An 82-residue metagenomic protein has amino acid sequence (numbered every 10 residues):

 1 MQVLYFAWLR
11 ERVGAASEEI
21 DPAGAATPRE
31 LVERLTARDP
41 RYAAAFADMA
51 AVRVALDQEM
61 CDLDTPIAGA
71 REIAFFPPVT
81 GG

Functional and structural regions predicted by a protein language model:
M1-G81: Ubiquitin-like/PB1-type beta-grasp interaction modules and other compact soluble beta-rich domains
